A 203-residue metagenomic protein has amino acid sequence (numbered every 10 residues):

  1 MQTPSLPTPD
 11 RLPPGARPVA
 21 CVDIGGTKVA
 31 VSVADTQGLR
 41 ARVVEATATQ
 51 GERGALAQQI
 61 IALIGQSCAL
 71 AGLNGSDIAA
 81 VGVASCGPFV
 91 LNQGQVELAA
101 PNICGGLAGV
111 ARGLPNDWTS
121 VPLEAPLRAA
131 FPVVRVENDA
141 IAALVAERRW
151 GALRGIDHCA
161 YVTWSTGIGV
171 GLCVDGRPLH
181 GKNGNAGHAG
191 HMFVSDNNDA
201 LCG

Functional and structural regions predicted by a protein language model:
Q2-P18, S32-D35, R40-V43, A48 (+5 more regions): Glycine/GP-enriched mid-protein hinge/lid loop-to-helix segment characteristic of carbohydrate kinases
P14-G87, N92: Conserved phosphate-binding loops in N-terminal lobes of ATP-dependent enzymes of the actin/Hsp70/sugar-kinase
D23-G25, D139, D175: Acidic active-site catalytic centers that drive phospho-/nucleotidyl reactions and related ester hydrolyses
Q50-R53, A57-I61, G65, A79-A80 (+1 more regions): Glycine-rich phosphate-binding loop and adjoining helix at the ATP-binding site of ATP-dependent phosphoryl-transfer
S76, A99, H191-M192: Sparse recognition of residues in long alpha-helices and their boundaries
S85, A100, T163: Pocket-edge structural micro-motifs
